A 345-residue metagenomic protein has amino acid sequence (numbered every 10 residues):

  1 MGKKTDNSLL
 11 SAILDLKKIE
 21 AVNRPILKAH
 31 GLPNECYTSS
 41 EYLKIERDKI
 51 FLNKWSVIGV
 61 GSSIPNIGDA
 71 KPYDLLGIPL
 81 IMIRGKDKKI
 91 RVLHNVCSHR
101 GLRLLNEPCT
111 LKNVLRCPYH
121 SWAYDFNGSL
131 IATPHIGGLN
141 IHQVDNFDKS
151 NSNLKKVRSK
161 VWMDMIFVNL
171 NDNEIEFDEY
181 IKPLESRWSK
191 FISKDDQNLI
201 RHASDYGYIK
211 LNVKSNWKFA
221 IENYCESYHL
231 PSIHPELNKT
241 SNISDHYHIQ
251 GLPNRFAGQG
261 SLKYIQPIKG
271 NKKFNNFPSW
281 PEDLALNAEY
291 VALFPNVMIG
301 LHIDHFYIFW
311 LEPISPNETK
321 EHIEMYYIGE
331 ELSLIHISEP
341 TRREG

Functional and structural regions predicted by a protein language model:
M1-E107, R158-S159: N-terminal pre-ligand scaffold of iron-sulfur
T5-V22, N173-L199: Short acidic N-proximal helix/loop "leader" segments that mark the beginning of a domain or an inter-domain linker
L52-P65, G138-Q143, Y290-P295: Short Pro/Gly-enriched beta-strand edge/turn motifs at strand-loop
S63-D172, D178-P183: Rieske [2Fe-2S] iron-sulfur-binding domain
N106-F126, T133, L286-N287, V291-V297 (+2 more regions): A contiguous catalytic/ligand-binding core that recognizes phosphate-bearing ligands
E185, F191-S279: Glycine-rich, aromatic-lined ligand/substrate-binding cores of catalytic and carbohydrate-binding domains
E282-E324, I328-S333: C-terminal structural cap/anchor segments
I335-G345: Single conserved hydrophobic/aromatic residue that forms the stacking wall/gate of nucleotide- or nucleobase-binding
